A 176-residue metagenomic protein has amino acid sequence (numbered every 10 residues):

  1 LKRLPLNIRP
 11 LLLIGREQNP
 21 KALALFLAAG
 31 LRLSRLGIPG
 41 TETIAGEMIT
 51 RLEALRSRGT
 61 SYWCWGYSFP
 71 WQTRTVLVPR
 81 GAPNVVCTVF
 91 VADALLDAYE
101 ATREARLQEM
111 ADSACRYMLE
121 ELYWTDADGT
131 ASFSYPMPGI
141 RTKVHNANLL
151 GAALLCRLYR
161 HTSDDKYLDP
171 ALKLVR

Functional and structural regions predicted by a protein language model:
L1-R176: Glycan-recognition and catalytic cores of secretory/periplasmic carbohydrate-active enzymes
